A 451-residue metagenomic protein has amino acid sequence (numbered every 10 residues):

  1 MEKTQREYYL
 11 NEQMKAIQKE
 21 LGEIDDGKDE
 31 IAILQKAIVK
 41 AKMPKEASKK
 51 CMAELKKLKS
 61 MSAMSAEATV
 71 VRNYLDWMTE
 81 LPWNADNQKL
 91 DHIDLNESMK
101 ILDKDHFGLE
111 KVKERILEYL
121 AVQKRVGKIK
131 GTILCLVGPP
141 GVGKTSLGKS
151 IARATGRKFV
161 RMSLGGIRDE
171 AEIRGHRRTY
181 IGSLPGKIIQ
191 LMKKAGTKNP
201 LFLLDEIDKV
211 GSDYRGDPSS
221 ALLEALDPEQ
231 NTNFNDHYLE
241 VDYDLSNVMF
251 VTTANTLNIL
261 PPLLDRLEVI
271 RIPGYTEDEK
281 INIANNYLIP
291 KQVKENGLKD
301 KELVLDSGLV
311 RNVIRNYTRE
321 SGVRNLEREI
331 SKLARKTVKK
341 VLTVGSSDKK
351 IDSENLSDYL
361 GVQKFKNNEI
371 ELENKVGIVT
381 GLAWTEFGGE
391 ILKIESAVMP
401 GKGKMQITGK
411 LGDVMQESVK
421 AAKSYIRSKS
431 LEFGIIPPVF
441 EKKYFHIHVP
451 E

Functional and structural regions predicted by a protein language model:
M1-V126: Extended, charged alpha-helical coiled-coil/arm scaffolds that mediate oligomerization and mechanical coupling in large
A41-K49, N84-Q88, G196, T256-V269 (+3 more regions): Conserved C-terminal "switch" segment of AAA+ ATPases
K128-L134, K198-P200, V248, G403: Pre-Walker A (Motif I) flank of P-loop NTPase domains
K130-L164, K193, L223, D227: Walker A/P-loop
A154-S183, L191, G211, E279: AAA+/P-loop NTPase substrate/partner-engagement loops
A195-N199, D217, F234-T253, L303-L305 (+1 more regions): AAA+/SF3 P-loop NTPase mechanochemical coupling elements
L204-Y243: Conserved catalytic/switch belt of AAA+ P-loop NTPases
E329-E451: Conserved P-loop NTPase/AAA+ ATPase motor core
